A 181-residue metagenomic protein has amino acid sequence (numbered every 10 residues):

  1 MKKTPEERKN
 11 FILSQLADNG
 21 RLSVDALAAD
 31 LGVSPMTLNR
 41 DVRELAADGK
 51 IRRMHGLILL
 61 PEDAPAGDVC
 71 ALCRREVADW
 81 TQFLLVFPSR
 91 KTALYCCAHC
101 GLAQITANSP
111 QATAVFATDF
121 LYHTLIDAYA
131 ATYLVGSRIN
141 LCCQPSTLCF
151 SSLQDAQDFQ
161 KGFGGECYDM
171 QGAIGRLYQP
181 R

Functional and structural regions predicted by a protein language model:
K2-S23, D30, M36, R43-Q82 (+1 more regions): HTH-adjacent hinge/linker in prokaryotic transcriptional regulators
A26, L31, Q144-T147: Flexible, glycine/proline-enriched loop segments at strand-loop-helix junctions that form or flank small-ligand binding
M36, K50, T92-L94, T113-F116 (+1 more regions): Structural motif
F87-S89, R138: Short acidic, glycine-rich loop/turn motifs
R90-C100: Beta-edge loop/turn motif
L102-R181: C-terminal regulatory/effector modules of DNA-binding transcriptional regulators
